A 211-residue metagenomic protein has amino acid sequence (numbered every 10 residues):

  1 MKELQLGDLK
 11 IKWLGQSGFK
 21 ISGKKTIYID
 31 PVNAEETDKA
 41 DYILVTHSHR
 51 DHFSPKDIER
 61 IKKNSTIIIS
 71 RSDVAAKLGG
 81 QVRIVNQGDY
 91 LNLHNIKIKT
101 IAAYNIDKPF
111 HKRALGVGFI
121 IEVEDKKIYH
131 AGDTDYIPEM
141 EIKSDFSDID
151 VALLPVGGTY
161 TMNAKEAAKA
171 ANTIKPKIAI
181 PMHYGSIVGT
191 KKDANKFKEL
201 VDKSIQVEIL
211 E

Functional and structural regions predicted by a protein language model:
M1-D38, Q81-S147, E211: Core dinuclear metal-dependent hydrolase active-site scaffold
Y28-K77, F146-L153: Active-site metal-binding motif and surrounding structural segment of the metallo-beta-lactamase
E35-T37, H49-F53, A75-K77, D89-N92 (+4 more regions): Active-site environment of divalent metal-dependent phosphoester hydrolases
K56-I61, K77, E139-K143, E166-A170 (+1 more regions): A short acidic, amphipathic alpha-helical/loop segment
I67-S70, V82-Q87, D150-P155, I180: Short hydrophobic/aromatic-enriched beta-strand-loop microsegments
V82-L93, R113, A168, N172-E211: Binuclear metal-ion centers of metallo-dependent hydrolases, dominated by the metallo-beta-lactamase
I121-K177, M182-V188: Metallo-beta-lactamase
